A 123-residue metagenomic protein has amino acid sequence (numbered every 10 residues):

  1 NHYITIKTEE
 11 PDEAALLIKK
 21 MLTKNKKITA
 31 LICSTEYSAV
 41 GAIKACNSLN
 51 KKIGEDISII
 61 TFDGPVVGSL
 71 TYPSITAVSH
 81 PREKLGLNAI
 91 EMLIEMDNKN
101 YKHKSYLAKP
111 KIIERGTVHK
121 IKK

Functional and structural regions predicted by a protein language model:
N1-K123: Bacterial carbohydrate/catabolite-sensing allosteric modules
